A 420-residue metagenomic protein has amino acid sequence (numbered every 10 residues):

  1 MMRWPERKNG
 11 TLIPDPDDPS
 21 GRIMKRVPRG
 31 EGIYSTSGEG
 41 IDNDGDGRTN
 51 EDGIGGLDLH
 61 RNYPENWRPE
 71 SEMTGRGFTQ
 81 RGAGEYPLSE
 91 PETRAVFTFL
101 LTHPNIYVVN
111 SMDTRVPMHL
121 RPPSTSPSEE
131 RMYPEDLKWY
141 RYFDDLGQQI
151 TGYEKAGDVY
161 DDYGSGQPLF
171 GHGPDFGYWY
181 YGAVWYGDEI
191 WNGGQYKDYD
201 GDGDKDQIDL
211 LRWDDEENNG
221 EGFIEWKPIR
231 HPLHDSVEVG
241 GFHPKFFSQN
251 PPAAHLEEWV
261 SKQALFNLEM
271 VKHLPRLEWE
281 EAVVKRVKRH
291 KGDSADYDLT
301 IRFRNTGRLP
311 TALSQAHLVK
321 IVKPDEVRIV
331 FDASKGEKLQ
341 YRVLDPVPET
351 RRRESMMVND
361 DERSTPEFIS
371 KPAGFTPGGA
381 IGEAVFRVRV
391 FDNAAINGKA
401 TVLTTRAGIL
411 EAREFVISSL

Functional and structural regions predicted by a protein language model:
M2-I33, D52-G292, Y297-T306, V330-E367: Metallocarboxypeptidase
D42-D46, D202: Acidic carboxylate motifs that coordinate Ca2+ or other divalent cations, activating on Asp/Glu
P104, Y178-G182, K291-A295, V319-I321 (+2 more regions): A structural signal for short secondary-structure junctions
G182-V184, P275, A295-L299, K323-D325 (+3 more regions): Residues at beta-strand starts and edge strands
E189, R302-R304, R328, R387-R389 (+1 more regions): Residue-level recognition of well-ordered beta-strand positions that form the cores of beta-sheet-rich folds across
F303-L318: Short amphipathic, basic-aromatic surface patches that mediate peripheral association with negatively charged
A316-G336: Extended low-complexity, serine/threonine- and proline-enriched intrinsically disordered segments
P372-G398, V402-V416: Low-complexity, intrinsically disordered segments enriched in Ser/Thr together with acidic residues
